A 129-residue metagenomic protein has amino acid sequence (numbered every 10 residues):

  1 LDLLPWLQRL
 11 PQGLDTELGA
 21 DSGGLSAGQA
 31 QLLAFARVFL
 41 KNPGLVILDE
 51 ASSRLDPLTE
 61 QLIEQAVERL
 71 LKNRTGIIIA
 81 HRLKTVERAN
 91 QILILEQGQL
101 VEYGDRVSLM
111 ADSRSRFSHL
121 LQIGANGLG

Functional and structural regions predicted by a protein language model:
L1-L33, L55, N126-L128: ABC-fold ATPase nucleotide-binding domain signature/coupling loops
L7-G13, Q65, R82, E87-G129: C-terminal portion of ABC ATPase nucleotide-binding domains
F35, I79: Hydrophobic anchor residue at the start of the ABC signature
N42: Conserved catalytic motifs of ABC-family nucleotide-binding domains
V46-D49: Catalytic Walker B motif of ABC-type/P-loop ATPase nucleotide-binding domains
S53-A66: Conserved D-loop/post-Walker B switch-helix segment of ABC ATPase nucleotide-binding domains
R69-I78, V86: Conserved catalytic loops of ABC-family nucleotide-binding domains
